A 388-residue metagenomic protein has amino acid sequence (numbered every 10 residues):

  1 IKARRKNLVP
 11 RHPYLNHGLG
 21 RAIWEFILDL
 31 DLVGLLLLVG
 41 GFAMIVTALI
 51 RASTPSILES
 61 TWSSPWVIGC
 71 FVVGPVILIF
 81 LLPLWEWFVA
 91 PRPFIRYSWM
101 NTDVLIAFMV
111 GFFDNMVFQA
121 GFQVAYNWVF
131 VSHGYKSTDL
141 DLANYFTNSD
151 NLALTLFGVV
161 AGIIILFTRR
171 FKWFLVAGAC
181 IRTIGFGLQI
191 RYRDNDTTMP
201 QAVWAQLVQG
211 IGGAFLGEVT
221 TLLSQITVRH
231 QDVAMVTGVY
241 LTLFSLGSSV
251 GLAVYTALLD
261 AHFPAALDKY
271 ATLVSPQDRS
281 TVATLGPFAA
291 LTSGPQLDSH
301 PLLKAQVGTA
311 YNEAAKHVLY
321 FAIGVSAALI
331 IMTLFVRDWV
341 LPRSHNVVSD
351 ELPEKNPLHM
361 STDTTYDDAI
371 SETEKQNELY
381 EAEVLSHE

Functional and structural regions predicted by a protein language model:
I1-K6, F80-A90, V254, D260-A266 (+1 more regions): Transmembrane-helix exit/juxtamembrane "anchor" motif
I1-M109: Hydrophobic transmembrane-helix bundles of small-molecule transporters
K2-A3, A290-E388: Transmembrane-helix exit segments and adjacent C-terminal regions of multi-pass membrane proteins
G20-L30, S56-V72, V129-S149, Q201-W204 (+1 more regions): Juxtamembrane membrane-interface segments at transmembrane-helix boundaries in membrane proteins
D29-V33, L37, G41-F42, V73 (+7 more regions): Alpha-helical transmembrane segments of MFS and MFS-like solute carriers/permeases
M44-T47, I77-L84, V160, I164 (+2 more regions): Residue-level signal for alpha-helical transmembrane segments in multi-pass membrane proteins
S53-W66, K172-W173, D260-G324: A membrane-interface helix-boundary motif in multi-pass transporters
S63-W66, R92-P264, D268, A327: 12-transmembrane solute porter fold
